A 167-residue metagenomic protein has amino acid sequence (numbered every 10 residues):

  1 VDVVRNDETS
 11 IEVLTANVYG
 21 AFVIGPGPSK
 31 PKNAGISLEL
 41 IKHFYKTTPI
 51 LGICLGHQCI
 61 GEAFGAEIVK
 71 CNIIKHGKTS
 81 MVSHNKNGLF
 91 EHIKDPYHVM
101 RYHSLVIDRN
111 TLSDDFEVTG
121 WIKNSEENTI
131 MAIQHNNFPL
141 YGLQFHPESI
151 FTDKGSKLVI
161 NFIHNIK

Functional and structural regions predicted by a protein language model:
V1-T9: A short beta-strand-loop structural module common to alpha/beta enzyme folds
T9-Y19, T111-D114: Short amphipathic alpha-helix with an adjacent loop that forms part of the alpha/beta core around
A16-H92, V159-N161: Cysteine-nucleophile active-site neighborhood
G20, P49-L51, H98, E117 (+1 more regions): Structural signature of beta-strand start/N-cap positions in the alpha/beta core of ABC transporter nucleotide-binding
T79-M81, I130-A132, G142: Conserved hydrophobic/aromatic beta-strand scaffold that supports enzyme active sites
K86-F138: Catalytic beta-strand/loop cores that center a nucleophilic Ser/Cys/Thr and support acyl-enzyme chemistry
P96, G142-D153: Phosphate-binding/catalytic loops
I150-K167: Acyltransferase
